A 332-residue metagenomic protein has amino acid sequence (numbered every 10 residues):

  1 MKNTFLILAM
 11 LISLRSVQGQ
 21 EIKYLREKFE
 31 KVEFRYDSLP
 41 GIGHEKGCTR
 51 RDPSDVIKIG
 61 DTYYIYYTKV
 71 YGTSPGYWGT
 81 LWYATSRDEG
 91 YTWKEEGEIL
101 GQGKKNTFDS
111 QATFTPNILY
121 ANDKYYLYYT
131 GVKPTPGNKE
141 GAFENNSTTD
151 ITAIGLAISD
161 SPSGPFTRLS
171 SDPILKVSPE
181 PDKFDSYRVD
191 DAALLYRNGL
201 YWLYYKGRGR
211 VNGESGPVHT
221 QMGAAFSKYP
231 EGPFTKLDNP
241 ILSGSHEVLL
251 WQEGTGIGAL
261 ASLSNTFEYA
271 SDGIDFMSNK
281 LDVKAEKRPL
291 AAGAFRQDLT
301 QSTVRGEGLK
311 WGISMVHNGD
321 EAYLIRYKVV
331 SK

Functional and structural regions predicted by a protein language model:
M1-E21: Bacterial Sec-dependent N-terminal signal peptides
G19-K332: Carbohydrate-active catalytic/glycan-binding domains of CAZyme proteins, especially the secreted or lumenal ectodomains
